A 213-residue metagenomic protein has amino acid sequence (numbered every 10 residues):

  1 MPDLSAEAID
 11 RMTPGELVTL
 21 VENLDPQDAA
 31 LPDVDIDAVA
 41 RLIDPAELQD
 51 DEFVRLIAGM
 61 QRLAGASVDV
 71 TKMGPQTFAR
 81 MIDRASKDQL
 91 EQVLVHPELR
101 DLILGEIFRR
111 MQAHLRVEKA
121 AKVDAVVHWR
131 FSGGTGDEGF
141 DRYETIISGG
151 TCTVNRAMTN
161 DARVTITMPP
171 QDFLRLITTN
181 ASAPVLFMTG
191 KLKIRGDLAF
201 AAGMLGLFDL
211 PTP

Functional and structural regions predicted by a protein language model:
M1-P213: Feature captures hydrophobic
